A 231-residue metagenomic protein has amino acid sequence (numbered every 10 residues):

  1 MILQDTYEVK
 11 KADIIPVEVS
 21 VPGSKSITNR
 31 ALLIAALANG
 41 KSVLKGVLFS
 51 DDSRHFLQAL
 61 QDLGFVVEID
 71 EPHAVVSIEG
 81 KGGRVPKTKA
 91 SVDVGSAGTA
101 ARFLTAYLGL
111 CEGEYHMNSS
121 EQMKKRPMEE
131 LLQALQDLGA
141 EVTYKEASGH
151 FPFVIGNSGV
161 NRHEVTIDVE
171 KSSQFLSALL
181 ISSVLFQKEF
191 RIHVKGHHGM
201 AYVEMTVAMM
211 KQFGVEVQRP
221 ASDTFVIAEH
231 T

Functional and structural regions predicted by a protein language model:
M1-T231: Structural preference for solvent-exposed beta-strand-turn elements and adjacent flexible terminal/loop segments within
